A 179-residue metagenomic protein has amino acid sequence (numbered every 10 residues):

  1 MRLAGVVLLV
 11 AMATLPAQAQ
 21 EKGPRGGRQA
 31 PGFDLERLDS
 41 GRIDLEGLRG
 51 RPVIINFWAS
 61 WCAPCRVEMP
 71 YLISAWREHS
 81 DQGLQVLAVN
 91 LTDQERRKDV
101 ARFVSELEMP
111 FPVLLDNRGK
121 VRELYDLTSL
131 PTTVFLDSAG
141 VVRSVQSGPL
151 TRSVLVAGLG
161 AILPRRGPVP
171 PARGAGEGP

Functional and structural regions predicted by a protein language model:
A4-T14: Bacterial N-terminal signal peptides
A17-L45: N-terminal "domain-start" segment that seeds a small globular fold
D44-A63: Short active-site neighborhood of thiol/selenol oxidoreductases, capturing the structured segment around
P52-V53, L84, P131: Alpha/beta-hydrolase fold active-site loops
N56, A88-N90, V134-F135: Hydrophobic beta-strand core positions in alpha/beta domains
R66-L107, N117-E123: Structural microenvironment flanking redox-active thiols in thiol-disulfide oxidoreductases
R102-P110, L115-G160: Thiol/disulfide oxidoreductase modules built on the thioredoxin-like
G167-P179: Non-globular targeting/processing and membrane-anchoring segments
